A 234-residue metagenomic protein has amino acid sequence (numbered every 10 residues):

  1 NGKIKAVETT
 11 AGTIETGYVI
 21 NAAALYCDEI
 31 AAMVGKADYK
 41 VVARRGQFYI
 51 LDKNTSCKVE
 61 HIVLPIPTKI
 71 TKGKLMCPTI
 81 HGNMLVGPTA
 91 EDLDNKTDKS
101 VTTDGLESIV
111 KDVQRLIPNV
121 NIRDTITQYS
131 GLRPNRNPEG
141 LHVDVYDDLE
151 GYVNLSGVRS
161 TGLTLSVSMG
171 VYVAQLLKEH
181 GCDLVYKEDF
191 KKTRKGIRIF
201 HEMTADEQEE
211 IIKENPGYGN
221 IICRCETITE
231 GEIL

Functional and structural regions predicted by a protein language model:
N1-K3, G231-L234: Short, intrinsically disordered, charge-balanced linker/junction segments flanking boundaries in proteins
G2-G87, E91-T102, K111, V120 (+1 more regions): Flavin-dependent oxidoreductases
T13, T164, T227: Short aromatic/basic micro-patch
Y49, I228-E230: Short, structural beta-strand-to-alpha-helix junction motif
T71, I80-H81, D92-I221, E232: C-terminal catalytic lobe of FAD-dependent flavoproteins
C223-C225: Short cysteine clusters
